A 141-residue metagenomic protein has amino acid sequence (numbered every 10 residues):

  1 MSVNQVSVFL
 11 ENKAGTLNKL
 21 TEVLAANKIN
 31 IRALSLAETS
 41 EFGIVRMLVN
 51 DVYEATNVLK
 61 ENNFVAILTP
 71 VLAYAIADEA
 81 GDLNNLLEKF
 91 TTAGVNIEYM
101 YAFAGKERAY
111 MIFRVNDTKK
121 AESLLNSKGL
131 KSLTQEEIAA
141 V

Functional and structural regions predicted by a protein language model:
M1-V141: A conserved regulatory-domain signal marking ACT and ACT-like small-molecule sensing domains and adjacent regulatory
